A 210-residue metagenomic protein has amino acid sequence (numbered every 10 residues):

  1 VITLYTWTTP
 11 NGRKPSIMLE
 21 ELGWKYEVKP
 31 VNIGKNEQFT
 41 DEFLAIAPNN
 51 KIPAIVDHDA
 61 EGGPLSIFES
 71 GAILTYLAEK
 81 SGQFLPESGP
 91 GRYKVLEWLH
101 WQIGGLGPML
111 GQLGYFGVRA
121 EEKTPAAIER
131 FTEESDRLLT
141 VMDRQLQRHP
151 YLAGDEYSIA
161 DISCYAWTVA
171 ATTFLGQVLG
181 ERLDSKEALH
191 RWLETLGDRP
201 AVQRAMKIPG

Functional and structural regions predicted by a protein language model:
V1-E129, E133, D143, P150: GST-like domain detector, emphasizing the conserved glutathione-binding G-site in the N-terminal thioredoxin-like
N32, I159, P209: Short, solvent-exposed turn/loop segments enriched in Gly/Ser/Thr/Pro and often Arg
A45, D198, K207: Phosphate-coordinating loops and pocket residues in cytosolic domains that bind phosphorylated ligands
A72, A188, A201: Residue-level recognition of oxygen-bearing side chains
A78, W167-T168, M206: Active-site-flanking alpha-helical
L99-D198: GST-like fold's C-terminal all-alpha helical module
R204-G210: Terminal-tail/helix-coil boundary detector
